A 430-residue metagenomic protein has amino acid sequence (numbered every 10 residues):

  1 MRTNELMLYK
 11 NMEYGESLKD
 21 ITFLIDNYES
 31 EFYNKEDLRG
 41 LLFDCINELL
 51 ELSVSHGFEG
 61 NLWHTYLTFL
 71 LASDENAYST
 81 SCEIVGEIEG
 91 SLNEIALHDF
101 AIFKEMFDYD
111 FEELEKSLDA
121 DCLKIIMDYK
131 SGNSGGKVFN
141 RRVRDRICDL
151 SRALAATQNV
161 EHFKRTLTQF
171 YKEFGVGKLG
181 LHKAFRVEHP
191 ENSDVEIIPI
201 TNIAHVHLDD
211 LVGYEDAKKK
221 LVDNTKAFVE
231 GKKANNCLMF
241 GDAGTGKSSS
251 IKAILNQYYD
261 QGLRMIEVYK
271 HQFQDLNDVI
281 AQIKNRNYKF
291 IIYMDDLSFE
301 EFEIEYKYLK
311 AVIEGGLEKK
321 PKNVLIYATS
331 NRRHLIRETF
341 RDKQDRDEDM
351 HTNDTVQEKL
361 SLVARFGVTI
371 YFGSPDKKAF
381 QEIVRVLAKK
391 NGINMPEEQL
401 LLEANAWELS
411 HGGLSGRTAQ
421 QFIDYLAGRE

Functional and structural regions predicted by a protein language model:
M1-L154: Intrinsically disordered, low-complexity N-terminal extensions of AAA+/P-loop NTPases that precede the structured
N133-I197: Interdomain "pre-motor" coupling segment immediately N-terminal to P-loop NTPase/helicase cores
L150-L154, P199-K219: Dynamic helix-loop-helix/coil hinge segments at AAA+ ATPase domain boundaries and subdomain interfaces
P199-N202, K226-A234: Phosphate-binding P-loop
N236-K270, D278-K284: Walker A/P-loop
N285, E300-E348, D354: Conserved catalytic/switch belt of AAA+ P-loop NTPases
D347-L360, G367-A379: Conserved AAA+ ATPase "SRH/arginine-finger" region at the nucleotide-binding site
T369, G373-E430: C-terminal alpha-helical "lid" subdomain
